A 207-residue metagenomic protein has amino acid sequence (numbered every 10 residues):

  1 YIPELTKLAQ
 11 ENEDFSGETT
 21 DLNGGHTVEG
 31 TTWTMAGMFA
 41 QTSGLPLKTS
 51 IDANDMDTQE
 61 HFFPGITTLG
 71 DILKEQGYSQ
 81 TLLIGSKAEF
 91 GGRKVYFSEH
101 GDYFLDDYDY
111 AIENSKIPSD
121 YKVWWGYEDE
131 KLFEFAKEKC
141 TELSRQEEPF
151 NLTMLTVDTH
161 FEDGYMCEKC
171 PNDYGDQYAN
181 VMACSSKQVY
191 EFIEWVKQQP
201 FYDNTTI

Functional and structural regions predicted by a protein language model:
Y1-I207: Solvent-exposed soluble domains appended to multi-pass membrane proteins
